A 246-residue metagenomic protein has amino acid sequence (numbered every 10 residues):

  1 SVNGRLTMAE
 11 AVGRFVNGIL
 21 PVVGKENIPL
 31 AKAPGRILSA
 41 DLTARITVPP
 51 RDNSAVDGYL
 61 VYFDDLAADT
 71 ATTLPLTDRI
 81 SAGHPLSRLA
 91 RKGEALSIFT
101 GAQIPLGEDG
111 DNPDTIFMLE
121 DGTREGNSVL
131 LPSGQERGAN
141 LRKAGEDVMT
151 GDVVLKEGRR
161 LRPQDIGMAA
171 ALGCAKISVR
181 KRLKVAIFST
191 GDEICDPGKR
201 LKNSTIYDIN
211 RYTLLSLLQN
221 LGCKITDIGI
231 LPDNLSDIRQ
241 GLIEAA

Functional and structural regions predicted by a protein language model:
S1-T73: Short, low-complexity N-terminal leaders and the immediately following helix N-cap/first helix
V2, L60-D227, P232: Short, glycine/charged-enriched hinge/interface segments at domain edges or termini
P232-L242: Structural motif
A245-A246: Short, intrinsically disordered, charge-balanced linker/junction segments flanking boundaries in proteins
